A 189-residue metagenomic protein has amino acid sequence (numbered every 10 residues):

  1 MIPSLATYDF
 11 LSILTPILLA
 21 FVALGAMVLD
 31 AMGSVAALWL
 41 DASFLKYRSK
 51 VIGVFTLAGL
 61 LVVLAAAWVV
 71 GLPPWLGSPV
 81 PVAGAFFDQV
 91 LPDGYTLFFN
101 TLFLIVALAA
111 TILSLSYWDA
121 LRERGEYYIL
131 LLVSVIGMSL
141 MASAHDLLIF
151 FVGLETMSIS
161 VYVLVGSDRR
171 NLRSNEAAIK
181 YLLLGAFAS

Functional and structural regions predicted by a protein language model:
M1-S189: Alpha-helical transmembrane segments of multi-pass membrane proteins predominantly involved in bioenergetics
